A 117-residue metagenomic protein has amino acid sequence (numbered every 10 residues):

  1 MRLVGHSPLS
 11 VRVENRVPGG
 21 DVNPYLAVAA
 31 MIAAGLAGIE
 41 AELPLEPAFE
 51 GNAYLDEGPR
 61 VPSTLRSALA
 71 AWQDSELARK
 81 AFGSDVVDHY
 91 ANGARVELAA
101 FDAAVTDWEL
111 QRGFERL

Functional and structural regions predicted by a protein language model:
M1-L117: Catalytic-core signal marking the mid-to-C-terminal active-site face
